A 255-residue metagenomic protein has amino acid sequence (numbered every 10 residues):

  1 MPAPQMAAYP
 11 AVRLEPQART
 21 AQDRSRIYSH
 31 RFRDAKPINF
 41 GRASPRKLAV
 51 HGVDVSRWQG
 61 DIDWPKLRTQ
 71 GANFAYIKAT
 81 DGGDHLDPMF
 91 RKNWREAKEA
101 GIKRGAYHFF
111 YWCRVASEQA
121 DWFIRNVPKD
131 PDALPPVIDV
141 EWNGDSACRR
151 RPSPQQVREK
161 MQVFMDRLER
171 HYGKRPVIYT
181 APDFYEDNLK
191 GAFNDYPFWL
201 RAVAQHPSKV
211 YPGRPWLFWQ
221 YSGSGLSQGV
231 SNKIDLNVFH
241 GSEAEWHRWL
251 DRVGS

Functional and structural regions predicted by a protein language model:
P2-G52, F193-S255: Functionally critical loop-and-helix segments that line ligand-binding/catalytic clefts of soluble enzyme domains
P37, P45-P65, K78-Q162, E169-H171: Substrate-binding cleft of extracellular glycoside hydrolase catalytic domains
G71, A79, K98-G101, V127-P131 (+5 more regions): Sec/Tat-exported extracytoplasmic proteins
N73, L134, W216: Conserved acidic residues
A75, G105, P176-V177: A local structural micro-motif
D84, C113, Y185, P207 (+1 more regions): Flexible, glycine-rich phosphate/dinucleotide-binding loops and adjacent beta-alpha linkers at cofactor/substrate
P135-P212: Catalytic domains of cell-wall/extracellular-matrix polysaccharide-remodeling enzymes, centered on de-N-acetylation
